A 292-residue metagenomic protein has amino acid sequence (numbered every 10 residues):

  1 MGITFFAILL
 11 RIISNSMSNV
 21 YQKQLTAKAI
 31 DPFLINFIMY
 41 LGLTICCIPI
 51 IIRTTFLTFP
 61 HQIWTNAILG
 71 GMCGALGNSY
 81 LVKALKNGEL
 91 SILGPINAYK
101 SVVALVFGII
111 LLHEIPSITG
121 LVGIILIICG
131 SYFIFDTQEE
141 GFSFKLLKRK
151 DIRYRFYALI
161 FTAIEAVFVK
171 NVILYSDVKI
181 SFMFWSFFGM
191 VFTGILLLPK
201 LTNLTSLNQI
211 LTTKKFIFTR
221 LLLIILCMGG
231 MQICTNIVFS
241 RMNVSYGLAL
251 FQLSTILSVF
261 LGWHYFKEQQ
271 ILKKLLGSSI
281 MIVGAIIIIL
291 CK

Functional and structural regions predicted by a protein language model:
M1-L10, V102-I160, I164, K170 (+1 more regions): Juxtamembrane helix-loop boundary signature in multi-pass membrane transporters
M1-L69, L76-G88, D136-F156, F188-R241 (+3 more regions): Membrane-interface interhelical linkers
L10, F37-I38, L69, I96-Y99 (+4 more regions): Hydrophobic core positions of alpha-helical segments in small-molecule transporters and transporter systems
R11, I63-G71, E114-I128, D177-M190: Alpha-helical transmembrane segments
S14, C73, K100, F161 (+3 more regions): MFS transmembrane alpha-helix packing/gate-lining sites
F33, S91, S117, K179-I180 (+1 more regions): Residues that define the loop-to-transmembrane-helix transition and helix capping in multi-pass membrane transporters
G42-C46, I96-I110, I125-L126, F188-F192 (+4 more regions): Alpha-helical transmembrane segments of compact multi-pass small-molecule transporters, enriched in specific families
T162-A166, L174, Q232: Extracytoplasmic gate region of multi-pass secondary transporters
